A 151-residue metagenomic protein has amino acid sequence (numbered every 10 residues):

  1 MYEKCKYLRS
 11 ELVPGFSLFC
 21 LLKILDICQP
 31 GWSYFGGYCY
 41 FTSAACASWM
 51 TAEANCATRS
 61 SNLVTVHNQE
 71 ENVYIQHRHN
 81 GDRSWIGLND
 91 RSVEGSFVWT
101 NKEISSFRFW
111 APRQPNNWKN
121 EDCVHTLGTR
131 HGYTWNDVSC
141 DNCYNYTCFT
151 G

Functional and structural regions predicted by a protein language model:
M1-G151: Extracellular, disulfide-bonded carbohydrate-recognition/adhesion ectodomains, dominated by C-type lectin-like domains
